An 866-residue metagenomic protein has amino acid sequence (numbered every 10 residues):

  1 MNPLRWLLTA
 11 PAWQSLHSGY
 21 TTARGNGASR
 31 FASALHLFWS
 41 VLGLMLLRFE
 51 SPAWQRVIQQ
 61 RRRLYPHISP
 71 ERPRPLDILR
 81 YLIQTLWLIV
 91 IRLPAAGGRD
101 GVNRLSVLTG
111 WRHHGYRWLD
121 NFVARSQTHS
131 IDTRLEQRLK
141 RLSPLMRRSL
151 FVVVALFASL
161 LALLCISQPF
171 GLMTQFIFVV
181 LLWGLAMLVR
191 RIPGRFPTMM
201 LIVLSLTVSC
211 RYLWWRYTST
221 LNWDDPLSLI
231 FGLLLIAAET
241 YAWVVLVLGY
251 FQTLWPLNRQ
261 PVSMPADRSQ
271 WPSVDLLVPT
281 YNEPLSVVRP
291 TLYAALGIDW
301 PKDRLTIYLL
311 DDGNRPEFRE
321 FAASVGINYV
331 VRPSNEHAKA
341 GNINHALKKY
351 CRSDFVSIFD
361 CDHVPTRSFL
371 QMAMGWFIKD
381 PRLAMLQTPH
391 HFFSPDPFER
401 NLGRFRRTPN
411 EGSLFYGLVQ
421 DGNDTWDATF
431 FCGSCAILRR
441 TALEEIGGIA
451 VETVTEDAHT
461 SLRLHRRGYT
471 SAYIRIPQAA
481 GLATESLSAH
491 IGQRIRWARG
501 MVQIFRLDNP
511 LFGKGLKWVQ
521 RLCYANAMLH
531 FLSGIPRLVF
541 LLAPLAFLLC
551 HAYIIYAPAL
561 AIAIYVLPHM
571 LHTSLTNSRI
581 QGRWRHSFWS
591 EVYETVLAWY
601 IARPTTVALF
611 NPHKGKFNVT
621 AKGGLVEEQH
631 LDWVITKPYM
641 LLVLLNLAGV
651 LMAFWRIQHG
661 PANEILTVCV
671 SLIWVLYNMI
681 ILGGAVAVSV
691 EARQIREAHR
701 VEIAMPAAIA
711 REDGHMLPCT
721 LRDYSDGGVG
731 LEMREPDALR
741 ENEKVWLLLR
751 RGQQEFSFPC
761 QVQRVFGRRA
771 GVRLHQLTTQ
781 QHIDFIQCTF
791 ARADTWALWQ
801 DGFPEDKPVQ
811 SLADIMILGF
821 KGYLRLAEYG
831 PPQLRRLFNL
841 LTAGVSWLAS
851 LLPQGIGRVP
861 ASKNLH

Functional and structural regions predicted by a protein language model:
N2-R268, A322, C523, S533-R537 (+2 more regions): N-terminal membrane-anchoring/stem segments of glycan-assembly enzymes
Q14, Q629-H866: Structured alpha-helical
Q252, V330-F355, R367-V454, H465-R466 (+2 more regions): Long helical/loop segments within the catalytic core of UDP-sugar-dependent glycosyltransferases, especially the large
S273-D275, T306, H459: Cell-envelope/extracellular polymer assembly enzymes that use nucleotide-activated donors
Y293-R304: Short, acidic, metal-binding catalytic loop of nucleotide-sugar glycosyltransferases
D311-F318, S334-N335: A conserved acidic beta->alpha catalytic loop
D360-V364: The conserved acidic donor/metal-binding loop of glycosyltransferases
R463-A479: Catalytic donor-sugar/metal-binding loop of nucleotide-sugar-dependent glycosyltransferases
